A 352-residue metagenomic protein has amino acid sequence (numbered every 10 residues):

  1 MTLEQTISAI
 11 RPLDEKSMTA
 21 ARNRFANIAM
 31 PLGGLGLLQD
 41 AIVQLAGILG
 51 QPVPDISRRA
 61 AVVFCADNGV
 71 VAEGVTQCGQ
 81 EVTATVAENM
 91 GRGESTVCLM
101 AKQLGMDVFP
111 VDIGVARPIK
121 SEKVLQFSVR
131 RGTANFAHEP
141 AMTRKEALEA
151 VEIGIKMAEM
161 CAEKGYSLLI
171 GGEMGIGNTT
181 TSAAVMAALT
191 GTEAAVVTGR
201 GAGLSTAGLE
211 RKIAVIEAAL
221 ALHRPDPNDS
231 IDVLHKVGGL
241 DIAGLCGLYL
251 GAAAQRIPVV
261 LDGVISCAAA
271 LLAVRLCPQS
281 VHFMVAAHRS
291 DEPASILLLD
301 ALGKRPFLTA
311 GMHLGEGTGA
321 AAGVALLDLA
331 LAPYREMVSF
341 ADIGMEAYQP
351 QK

Functional and structural regions predicted by a protein language model:
T2-K352: N-terminal loops that bind phosphate or other acidic moieties and the adjacent beta-alpha structural core
